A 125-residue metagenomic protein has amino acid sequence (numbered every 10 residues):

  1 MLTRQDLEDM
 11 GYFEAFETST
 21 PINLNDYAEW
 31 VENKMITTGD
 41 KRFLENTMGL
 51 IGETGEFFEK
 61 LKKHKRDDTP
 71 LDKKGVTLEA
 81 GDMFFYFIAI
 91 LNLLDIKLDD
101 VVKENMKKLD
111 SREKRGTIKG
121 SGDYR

Functional and structural regions predicted by a protein language model:
M1-A80, F84-R125: Flexible "arm" and connector segments at domain edges
